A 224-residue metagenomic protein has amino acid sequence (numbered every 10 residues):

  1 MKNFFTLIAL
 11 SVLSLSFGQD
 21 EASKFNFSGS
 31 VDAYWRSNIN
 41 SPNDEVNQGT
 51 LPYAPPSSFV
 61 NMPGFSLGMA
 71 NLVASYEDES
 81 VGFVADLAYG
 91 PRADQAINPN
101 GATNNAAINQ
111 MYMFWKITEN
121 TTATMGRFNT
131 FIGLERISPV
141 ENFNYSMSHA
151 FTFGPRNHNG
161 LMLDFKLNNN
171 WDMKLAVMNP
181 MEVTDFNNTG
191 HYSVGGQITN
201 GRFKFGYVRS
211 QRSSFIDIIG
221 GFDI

Functional and structural regions predicted by a protein language model:
M1-A22: Cleavable N-terminal export/targeting peptides
T6, G18, Y34-G64, A93-Q110 (+2 more regions): Surface-exposed coil loops of outer-membrane beta-barrel proteins
Q19-F27, E79-S80, N120, N170: Short loop/turn motifs that connect adjacent beta-strands in outer-membrane beta-barrel proteins
N26-S30, V84-D86, G90, T124-G126 (+1 more regions): Outer-envelope exported proteins of Gram-negative bacteria
V60-P91: Glycine- and aromatic-enriched membrane insertion/assembly motifs of diderm outer-membrane and organelle channel
Y76-S80, N200, Q211, I224: A generic beta-sheet turn/junction motif
S214-I224: Oxyanion-binding "anion nests"
